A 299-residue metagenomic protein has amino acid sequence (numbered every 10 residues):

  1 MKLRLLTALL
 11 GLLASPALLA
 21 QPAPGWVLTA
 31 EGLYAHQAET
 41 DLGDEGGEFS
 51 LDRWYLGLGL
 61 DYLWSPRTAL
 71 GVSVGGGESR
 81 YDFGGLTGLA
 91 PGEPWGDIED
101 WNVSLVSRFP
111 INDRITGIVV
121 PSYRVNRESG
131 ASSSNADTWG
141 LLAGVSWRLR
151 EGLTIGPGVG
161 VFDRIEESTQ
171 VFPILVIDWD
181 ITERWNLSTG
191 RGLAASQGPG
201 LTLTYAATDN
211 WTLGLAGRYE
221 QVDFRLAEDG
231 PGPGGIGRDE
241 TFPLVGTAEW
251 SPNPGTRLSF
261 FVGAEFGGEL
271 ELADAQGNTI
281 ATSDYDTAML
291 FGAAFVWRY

Functional and structural regions predicted by a protein language model:
A20-L86, R184, G190, L213 (+1 more regions): Short glycine/proline- and aromatic-enriched beta-strand/turn motifs that initiate or cap beta-hairpins
P22, Y62-P66, F109-I115, W147-E151 (+4 more regions): Outer-membrane beta-barrel strand-turn architecture
G32-Y34, G117-R127, L153-D163, L175 (+3 more regions): Transmembrane beta-strand segments that form the barrel wall of outer-membrane beta-barrel proteins
L42-G46, T87-E93, N126-A131, L142 (+4 more regions): Extracellular loop and loop/strand-boundary signature of outer-membrane beta-barrel proteins
D52-L58, E99-L105, P121-V125, W139-A143 (+5 more regions): Hydrophobic, lipid-facing positions within transmembrane beta-strands of outer-membrane proteins
P66-V72, D113-V119, E151-P157, R184-S188 (+3 more regions): Repeated loop/turn-to-beta-strand initiation elements of outer-membrane beta-barrel proteins
P91-E93, S188, T202-T204, T208-I280: Outer membrane beta-barrel transmembrane domains
I174-R184, G246-T256, S283-Y299: Outer-membrane beta-barrel "beta-signal"
